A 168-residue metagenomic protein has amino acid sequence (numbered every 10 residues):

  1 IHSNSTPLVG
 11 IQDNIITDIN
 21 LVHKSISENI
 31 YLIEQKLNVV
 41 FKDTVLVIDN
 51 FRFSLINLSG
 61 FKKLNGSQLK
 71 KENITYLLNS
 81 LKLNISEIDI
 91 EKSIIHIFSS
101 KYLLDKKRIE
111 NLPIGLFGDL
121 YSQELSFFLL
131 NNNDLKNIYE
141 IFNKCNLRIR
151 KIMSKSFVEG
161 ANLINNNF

Functional and structural regions predicted by a protein language model:
I1-D43, I48-F168: Nucleotide/phosphate-binding catalytic cleft detector across ATP-hydrolyzing and phosphate-transferring enzymes
